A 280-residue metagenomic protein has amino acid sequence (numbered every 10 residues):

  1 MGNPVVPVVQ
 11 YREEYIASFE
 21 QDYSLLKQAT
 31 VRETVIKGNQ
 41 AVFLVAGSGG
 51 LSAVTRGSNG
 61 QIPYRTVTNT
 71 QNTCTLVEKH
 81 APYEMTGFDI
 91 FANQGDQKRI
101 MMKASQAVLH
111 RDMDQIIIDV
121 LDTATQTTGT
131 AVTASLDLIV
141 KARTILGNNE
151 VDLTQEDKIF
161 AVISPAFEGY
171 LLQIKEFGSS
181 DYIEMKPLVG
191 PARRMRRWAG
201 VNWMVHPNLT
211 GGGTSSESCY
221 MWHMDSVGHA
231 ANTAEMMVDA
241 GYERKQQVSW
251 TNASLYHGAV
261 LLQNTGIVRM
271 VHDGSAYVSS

Functional and structural regions predicted by a protein language model:
M1-Q71, V271-G274: N-terminal "assembly arms/tails" that initiate or stabilize quaternary assembly in self-assembling proteins
P4, F19-D22, K27, T34-N39 (+5 more regions): Signature of extracytoplasmic/envelope-associated structural regions
N39-S48, G60-P63, T70-G95, R143-I174: Structured, hydrophobic secondary-structure cores that serve as assembly/anchoring elements
M85-L153, R269-S280: Alpha-helical scaffold segments that mediate packing/assembly in large oligomeric complexes
T123-R193: Extended, solvent-exposed, turn-rich assembly/linker loops in the middle of proteins
R193-R244: Glycine/small-residue-rich hydrophobic helix-like segments
D239-S280: Extended, compositionally biased alpha-helical segments that mediate assembly or anchoring
